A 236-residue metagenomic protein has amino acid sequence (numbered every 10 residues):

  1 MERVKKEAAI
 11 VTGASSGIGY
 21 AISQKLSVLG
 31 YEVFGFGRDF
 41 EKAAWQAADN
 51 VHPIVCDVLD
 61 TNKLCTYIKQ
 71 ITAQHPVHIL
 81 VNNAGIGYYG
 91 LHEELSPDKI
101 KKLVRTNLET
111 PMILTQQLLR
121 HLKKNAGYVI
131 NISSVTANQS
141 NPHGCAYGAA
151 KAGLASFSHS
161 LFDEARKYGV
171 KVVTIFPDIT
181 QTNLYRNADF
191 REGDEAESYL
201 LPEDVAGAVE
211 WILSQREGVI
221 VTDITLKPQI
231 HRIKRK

Functional and structural regions predicted by a protein language model:
S15-S16: Conserved glycine-rich cofactor-binding loop
L29-W45: Conserved glycine-rich Rossmann-like NAD(P)H-binding loop of the short-chain dehydrogenase/reductase
L91-H92, K99-V104: Substrate-binding pocket helix/loop in short-chain dehydrogenase/reductase
T115, A150: Active-site helix of classical SDR
R120, H159, D163-K167: Alpha-helical segment proximal to the catalytic Tyr-Lys
S134: Residue(s) in the substrate-gating loop at a strand-loop-helix junction that position the organic substrate next
T174, E192-K234: C-terminal helical subdomain
